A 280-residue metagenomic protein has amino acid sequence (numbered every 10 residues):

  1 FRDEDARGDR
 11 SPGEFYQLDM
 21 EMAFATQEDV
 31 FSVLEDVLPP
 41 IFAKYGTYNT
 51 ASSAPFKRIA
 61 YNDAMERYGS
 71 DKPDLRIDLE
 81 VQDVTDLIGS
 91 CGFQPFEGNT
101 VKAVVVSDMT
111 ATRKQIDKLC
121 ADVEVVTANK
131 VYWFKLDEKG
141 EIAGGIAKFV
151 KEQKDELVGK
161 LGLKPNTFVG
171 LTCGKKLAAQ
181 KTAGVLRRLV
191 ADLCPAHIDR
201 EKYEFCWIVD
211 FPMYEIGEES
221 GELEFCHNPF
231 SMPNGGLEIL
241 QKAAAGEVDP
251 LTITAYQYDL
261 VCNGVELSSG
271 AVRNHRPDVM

Functional and structural regions predicted by a protein language model:
F1-M280: Class II aminoacyl-tRNA synthetase catalytic cores and aaRS-like
